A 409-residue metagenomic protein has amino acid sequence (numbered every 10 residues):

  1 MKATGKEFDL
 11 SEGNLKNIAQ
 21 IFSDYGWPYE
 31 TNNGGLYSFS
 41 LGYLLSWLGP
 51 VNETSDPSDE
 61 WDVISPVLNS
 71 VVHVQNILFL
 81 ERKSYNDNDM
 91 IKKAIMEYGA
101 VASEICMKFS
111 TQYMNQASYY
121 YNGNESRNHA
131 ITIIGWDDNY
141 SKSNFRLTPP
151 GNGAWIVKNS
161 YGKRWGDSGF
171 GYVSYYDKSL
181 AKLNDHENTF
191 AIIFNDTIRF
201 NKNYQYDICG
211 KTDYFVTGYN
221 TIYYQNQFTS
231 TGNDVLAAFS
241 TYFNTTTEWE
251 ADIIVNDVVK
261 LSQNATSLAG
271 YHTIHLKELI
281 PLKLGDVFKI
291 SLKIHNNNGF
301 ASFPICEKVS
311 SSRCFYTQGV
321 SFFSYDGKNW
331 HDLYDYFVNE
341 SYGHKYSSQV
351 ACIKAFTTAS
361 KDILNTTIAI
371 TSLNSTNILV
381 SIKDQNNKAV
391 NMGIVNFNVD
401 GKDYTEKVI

Functional and structural regions predicted by a protein language model:
M1-G5: Alpha-helical support elements that line or immediately flank enzyme active sites and cofactor-binding pockets
N14-A154, K158, K163-N244, T266-A269 (+2 more regions): Predominantly the structural core of cysteine protease catalytic domains
W155, W249-A251, V395-F397: Short beta-strand elements bearing conserved aromatic residues within extracellular beta-rich modules
S179-D257, L282, V287, I294-S360: Beta-sheet-rich sandwich/jelly-roll-like modules and their strand-loop junctions
D257-L268, K402-I409: Solvent-exposed serine/threonine-rich low-complexity stretches and specific carbohydrate-binding patches
K260, W330-L333, V390, Y404: Short, isolated positions in well-ordered beta-strands
Y271-L279: Exposed aromatic-hydrophobic patches
S360-I409: Solvent-exposed beta-strand/loop surfaces, strongest in extracytoplasmic domains of secreted and cell-surface proteins
